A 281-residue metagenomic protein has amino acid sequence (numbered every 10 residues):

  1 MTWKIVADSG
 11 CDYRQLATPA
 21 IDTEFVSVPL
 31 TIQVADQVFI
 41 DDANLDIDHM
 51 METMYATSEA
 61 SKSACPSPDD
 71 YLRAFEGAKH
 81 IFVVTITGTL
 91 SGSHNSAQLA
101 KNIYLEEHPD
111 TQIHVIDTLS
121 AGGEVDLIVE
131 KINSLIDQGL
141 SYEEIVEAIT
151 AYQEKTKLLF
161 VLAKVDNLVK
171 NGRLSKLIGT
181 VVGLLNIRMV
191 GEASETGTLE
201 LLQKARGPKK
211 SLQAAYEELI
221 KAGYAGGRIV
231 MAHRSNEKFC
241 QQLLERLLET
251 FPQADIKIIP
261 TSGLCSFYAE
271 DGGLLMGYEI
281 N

Functional and structural regions predicted by a protein language model:
M1, F75-A78, A222-A225: Flexible, charged surface loops at secondary-structure boundaries
W3-A64, D70: N-terminal glycine-rich anion-binding loop in soluble enzyme alpha/beta folds
K4, H80-F82, R228: Structural motif
V6-A7, T85-T87, D117: Short beta-strand segments
G10-V26, L30-T31, L90-S93, A97-N102 (+3 more regions): Mixed-charge interfacial surface used for oligomerization/domain docking and macromolecular partner engagement
I47-D48, P68, V129, Y142: Alpha-helix initiation and N-capping motif
P66-K101, L105-E106: Active-site cofactor/cluster-binding pocket
D110-T111: A short helix->loop->beta-strand "cap" motif at the edges of active sites that frequently abuts
